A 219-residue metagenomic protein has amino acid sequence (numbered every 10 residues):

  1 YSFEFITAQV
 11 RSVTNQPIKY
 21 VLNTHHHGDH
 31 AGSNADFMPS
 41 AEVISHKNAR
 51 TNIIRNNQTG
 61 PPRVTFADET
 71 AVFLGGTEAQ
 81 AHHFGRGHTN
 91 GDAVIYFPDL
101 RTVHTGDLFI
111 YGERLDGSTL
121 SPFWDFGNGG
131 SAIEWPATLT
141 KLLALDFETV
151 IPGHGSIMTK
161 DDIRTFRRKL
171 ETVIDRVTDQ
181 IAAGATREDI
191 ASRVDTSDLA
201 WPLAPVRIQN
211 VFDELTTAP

Functional and structural regions predicted by a protein language model:
Y1-I44, L145: Active-site metal-binding motif and surrounding structural segment of the metallo-beta-lactamase
Y1-S2, H26-A31, A49-N52, A71-V72 (+6 more regions): Solvent-exposed loop/turn segments at secondary-structure junctions within structured extracellular/periplasmic domains
S2-F3, H26-H30, H46, T102 (+4 more regions): Solvent-exposed, acidic/flexible segments
V10, H25, F37, V43 (+7 more regions): Divalent metal-coordination and catalytic microenvironments
K19-H27, I44-N48, F84, V103-G106 (+3 more regions): Active-site neighborhood of phospho(di)ester-bond hydrolases with catalytic His/Asp-centered motifs
A31, N48-G76, Y96: Acidic, metal/ion-coordinating pockets
E78, H83-G87, G91-T172: Metallo-beta-lactamase
L143-D146, I157-P219: Accessory terminal helices/loops
